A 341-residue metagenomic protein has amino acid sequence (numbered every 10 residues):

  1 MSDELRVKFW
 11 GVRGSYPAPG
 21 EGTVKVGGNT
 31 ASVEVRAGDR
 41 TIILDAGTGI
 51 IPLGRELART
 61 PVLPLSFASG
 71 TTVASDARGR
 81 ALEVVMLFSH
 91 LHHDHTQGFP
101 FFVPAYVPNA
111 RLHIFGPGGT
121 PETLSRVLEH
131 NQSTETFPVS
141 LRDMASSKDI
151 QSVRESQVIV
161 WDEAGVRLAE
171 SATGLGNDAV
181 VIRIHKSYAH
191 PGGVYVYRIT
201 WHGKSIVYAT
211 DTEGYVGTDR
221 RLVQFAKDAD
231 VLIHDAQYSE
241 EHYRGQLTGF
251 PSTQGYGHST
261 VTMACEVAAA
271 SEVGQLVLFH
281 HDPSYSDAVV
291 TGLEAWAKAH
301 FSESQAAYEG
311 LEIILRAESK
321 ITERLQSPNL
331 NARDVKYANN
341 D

Functional and structural regions predicted by a protein language model:
M1-V207, E213, G217, D287-Q326 (+2 more regions): Binuclear metal-dependent hydrolase catalytic cores
A68-V73, H202-S205, E213-G310: Cap/insert and terminal regions of metallo-dependent hydrolase folds
